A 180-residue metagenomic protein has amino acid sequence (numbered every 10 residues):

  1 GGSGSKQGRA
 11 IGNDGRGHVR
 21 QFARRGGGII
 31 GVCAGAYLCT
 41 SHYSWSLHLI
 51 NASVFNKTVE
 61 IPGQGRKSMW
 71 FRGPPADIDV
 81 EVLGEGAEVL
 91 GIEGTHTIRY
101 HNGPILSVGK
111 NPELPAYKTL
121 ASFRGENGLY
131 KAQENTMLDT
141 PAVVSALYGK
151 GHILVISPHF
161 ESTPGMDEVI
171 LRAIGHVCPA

Functional and structural regions predicted by a protein language model:
G2, G15-R16, I105-K110, H152: Residue-level signal for functionally critical sites in structured catalytic/ligand-binding pockets
S3-S5, A36-L38, V54-F55, R124-N127 (+2 more regions): Short, solvent-exposed loop/turn segments at secondary-structure junctions
S5-G91: A glycine-rich, often tryptophan-bearing local segment used as a flexible ligand/cofactor-contacting loop or short
R9, N13, G17, Q64 (+2 more regions): A structural signal for well-ordered alpha-helical segments within the folded catalytic domains of diverse enzymes
R20, S41-S46, T136-P141, Y148-A180: Extracellular ligand-binding/catalytic regions of CAZymes and related secreted enzymes and adhesion modules
R24, A52, R124, A132 (+1 more regions): Residue-level marker of positions within ordered structural domains that often coincide with functionally constrained
I30, H48, L120, L154-I156: Hydrophobic/aromatic beta-strand patches that form the interior of the parallel beta-sheet core in alpha/beta enzyme
M69-G149, S157-E161: Catalytic beta-strand/loop cores that center a nucleophilic Ser/Cys/Thr and support acyl-enzyme chemistry
